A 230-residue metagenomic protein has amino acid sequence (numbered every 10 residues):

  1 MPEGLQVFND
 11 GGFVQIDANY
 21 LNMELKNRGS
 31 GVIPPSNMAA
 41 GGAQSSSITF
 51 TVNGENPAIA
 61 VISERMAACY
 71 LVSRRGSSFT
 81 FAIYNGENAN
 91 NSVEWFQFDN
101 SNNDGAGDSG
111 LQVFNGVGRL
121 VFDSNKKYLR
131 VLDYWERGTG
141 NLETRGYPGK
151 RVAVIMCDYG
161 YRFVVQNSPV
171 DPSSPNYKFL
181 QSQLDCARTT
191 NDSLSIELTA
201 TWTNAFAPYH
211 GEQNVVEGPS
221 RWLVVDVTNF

Functional and structural regions predicted by a protein language model:
M1-S47, N85-S174, T199-F230: Extracellular receptor-binding modules and their adjoining Ser/Thr/Gly/Asp/Asn-rich linkers
P2, G54-E55, D192: Short, solvent-exposed coil/turn segments at beta-strand boundaries
P34-S36, E55-A58, G76-A82: Short, hydrophobic/aromatic-rich segments at coil-to-beta transitions
N53-R65, V154: Change to "...patches in solvent-exposed regions of secreted, membrane-anchored, or virion-exposed structural
M66-G76: Low-complexity "stalk/linker" and mucin-like segments enriched in Ser/Thr/Pro/Ala/Gly
S78-Y84, L194-L198: A generic structural motif
P175, L180-S193, L198-T201: Long, low-complexity, charged/polar intrinsically disordered accessory regions
